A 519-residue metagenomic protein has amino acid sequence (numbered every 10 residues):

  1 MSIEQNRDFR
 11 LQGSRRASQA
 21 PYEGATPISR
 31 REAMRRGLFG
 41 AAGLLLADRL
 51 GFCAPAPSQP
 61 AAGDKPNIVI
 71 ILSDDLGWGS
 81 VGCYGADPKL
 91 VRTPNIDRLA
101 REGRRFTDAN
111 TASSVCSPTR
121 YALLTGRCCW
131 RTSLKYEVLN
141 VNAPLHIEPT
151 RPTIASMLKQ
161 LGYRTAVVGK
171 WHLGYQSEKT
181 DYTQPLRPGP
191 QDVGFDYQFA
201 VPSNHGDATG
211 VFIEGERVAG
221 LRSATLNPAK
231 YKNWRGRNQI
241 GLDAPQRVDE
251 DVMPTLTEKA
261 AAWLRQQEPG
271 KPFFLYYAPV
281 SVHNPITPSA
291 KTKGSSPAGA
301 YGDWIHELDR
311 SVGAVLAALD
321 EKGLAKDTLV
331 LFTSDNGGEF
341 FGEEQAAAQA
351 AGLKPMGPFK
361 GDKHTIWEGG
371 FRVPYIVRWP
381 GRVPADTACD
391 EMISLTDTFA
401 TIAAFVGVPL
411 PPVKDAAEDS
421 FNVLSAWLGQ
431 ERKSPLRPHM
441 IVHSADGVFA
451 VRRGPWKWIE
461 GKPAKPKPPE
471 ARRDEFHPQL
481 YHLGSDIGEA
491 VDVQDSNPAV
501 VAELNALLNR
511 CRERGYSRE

Functional and structural regions predicted by a protein language model:
S2-R7, G13, Q19-Q479, S485-E519: Formylglycine-dependent sulfatase
